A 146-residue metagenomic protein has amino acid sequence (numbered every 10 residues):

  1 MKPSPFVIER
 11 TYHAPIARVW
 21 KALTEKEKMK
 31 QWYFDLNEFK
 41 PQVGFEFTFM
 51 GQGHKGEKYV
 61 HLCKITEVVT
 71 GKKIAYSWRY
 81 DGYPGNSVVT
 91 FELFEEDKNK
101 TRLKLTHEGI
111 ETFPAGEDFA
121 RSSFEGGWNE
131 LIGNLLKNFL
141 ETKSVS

Functional and structural regions predicted by a protein language model:
M1-E38: Hydrophobic ligand-binding cavity/cleft-lining segments
F6, K30-N37, F49-K55, S77-R79: A short gly/proline-enriched turn/hairpin at secondary-structure junctions
R10, L105-H107: Short, hydrophobic/aromatic-enriched beta-strand segments in well-ordered soluble domains
V19, M29, F47, I65 (+4 more regions): Hydrophobic pocket/interface hotspot
W20-L23, W32, W78, F91 (+2 more regions): Tryptophan-centric aromatic hotspots in well-structured domains and transmembrane helices
E38, K55-K100, E108-E111: Hydrophobic-ligand binding "helix-grip"
Q42-F49: Short coil-to-beta transition motif at edge beta-strands of beta-rich domains
G109-S146: A conserved amphipathic terminal alpha-helix motif
